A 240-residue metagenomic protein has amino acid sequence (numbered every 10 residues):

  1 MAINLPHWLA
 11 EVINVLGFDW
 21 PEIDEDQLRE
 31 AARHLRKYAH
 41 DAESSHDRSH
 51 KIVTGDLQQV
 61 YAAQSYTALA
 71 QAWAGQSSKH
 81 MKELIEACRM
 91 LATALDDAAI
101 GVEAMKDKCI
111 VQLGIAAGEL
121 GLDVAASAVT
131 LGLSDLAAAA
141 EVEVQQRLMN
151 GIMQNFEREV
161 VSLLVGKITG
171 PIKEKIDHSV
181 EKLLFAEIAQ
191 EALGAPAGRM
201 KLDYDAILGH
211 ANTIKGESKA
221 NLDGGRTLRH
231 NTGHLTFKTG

Functional and structural regions predicted by a protein language model:
M1-E119, D123, R147, G151-G240: N-terminal secretion-targeting helices of virulence/extracellular proteins, encompassing both classical Sec signal
I115-V142: Short hydrophobic membrane-inserting alpha-helices and related fusion/pore-forming segments
